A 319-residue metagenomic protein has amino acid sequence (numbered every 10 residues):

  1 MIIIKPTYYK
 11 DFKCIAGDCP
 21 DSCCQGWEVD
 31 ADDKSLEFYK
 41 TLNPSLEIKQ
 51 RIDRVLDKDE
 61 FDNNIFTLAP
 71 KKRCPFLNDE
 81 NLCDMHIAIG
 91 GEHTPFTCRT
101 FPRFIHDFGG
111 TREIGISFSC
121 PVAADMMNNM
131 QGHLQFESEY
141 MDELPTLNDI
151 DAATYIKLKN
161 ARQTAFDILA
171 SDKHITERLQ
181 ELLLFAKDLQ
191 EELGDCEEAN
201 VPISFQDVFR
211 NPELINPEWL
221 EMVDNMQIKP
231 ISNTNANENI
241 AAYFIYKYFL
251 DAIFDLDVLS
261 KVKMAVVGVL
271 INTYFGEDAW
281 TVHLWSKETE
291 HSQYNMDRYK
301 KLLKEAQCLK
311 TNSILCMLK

Functional and structural regions predicted by a protein language model:
D11-V29, A69-F104, S117-A124: Local cysteine-cluster metal-coordination motifs and their immediate loop/turn environment, predominantly Fe-S cluster
D21-K58: A structured, charge-rich N-terminal accessory region that forms the first stable segment of a protein and links
F38, T97-T100, S119, Y299 (+1 more regions): Alpha-helical scaffold elements adjacent to nucleotide-binding pockets in ATP/GTP-utilizing enzyme cores
R51-N81: Gly/Pro-rich turn-and-neighbor structural signature
N81, I89-E177: Internal, well-ordered alpha/beta segment that forms a basic, Gly-enriched binding/recognition surface
D167-K319: Hydrophobic, aromatic-lined core segments that form the binding pocket/scaffold for planar heteroaromatic ligands
